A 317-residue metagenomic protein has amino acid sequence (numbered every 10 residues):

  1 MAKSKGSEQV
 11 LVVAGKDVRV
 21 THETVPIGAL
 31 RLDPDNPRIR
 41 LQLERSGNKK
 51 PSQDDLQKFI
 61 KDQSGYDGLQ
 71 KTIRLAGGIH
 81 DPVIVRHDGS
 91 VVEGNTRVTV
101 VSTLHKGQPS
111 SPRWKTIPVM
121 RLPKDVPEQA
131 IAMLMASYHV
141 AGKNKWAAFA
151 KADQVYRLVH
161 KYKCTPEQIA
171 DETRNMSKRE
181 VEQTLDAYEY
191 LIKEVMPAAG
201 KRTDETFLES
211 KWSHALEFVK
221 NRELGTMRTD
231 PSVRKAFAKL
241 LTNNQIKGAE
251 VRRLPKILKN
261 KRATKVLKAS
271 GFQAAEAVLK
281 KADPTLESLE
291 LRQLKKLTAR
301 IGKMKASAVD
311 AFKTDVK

Functional and structural regions predicted by a protein language model:
A2-R113: Short, charged/polar connector segments at secondary-structure boundaries
L41-E44, T72-L75, K124-E128, S137-V140 (+2 more regions): Short hydrophobic/aromatic-rich motifs at helix boundaries and adjacent loops
P51-D55, G68, Q154, E180 (+7 more regions): Exposed alpha-helical structural elements
Q53, Q57, R113-M196: Amphipathic, charge-rich alpha-helical segments that serve as recognition/docking helices
S110-I117, A152, S177-I257: Amphipathic alpha-helical "recognition" segments
L258-K317: Charged/polar low-complexity intrinsically disordered segments, enriched in acidic residues
